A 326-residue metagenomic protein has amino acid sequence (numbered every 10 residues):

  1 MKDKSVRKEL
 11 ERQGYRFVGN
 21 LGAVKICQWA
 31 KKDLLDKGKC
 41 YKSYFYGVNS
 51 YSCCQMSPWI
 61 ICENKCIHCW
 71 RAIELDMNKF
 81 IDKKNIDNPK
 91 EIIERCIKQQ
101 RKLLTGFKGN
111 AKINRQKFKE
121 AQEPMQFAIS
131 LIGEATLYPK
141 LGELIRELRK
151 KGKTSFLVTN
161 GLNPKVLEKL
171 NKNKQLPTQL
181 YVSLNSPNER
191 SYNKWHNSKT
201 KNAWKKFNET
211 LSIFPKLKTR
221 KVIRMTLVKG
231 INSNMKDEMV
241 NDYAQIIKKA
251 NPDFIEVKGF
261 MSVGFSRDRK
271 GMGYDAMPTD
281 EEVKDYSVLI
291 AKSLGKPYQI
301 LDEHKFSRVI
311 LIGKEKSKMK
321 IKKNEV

Functional and structural regions predicted by a protein language model:
M1-I60, N64-H68, A72-K102: Flexible, acidic/Gly-rich N-terminal and inter-domain linker regions that tether and position cofactor-handling modules
K8-E11, Y15-G19, K37-C40, C53-Q55 (+3 more regions): Accessory C-terminal segments flanking Radical SAM cores
V48-C62, K249-M261, L289: Short, solvent-exposed linear motifs at loop/edge-of-secondary-structure regions
Y51, Q122-P124, H304-S307: Short Gly/Ser/Thr- and Asp/Glu-enriched loop/turn motifs at secondary-structure junctions
M56, R95-E120: Long, charge-rich boundary regions
K65, L75-N78, E189, V263-S266 (+1 more regions): Short catalytic/ligand-binding loop motif for oxyanion handling, primarily in non-cytosolic enzymes, centered on
K108-E281, D285: Conserved AdoMet/S-adenosylmethionine-binding subsite of the radical SAM
K248, D280-V326: C-terminal accessory regions of radical SAM enzymes
